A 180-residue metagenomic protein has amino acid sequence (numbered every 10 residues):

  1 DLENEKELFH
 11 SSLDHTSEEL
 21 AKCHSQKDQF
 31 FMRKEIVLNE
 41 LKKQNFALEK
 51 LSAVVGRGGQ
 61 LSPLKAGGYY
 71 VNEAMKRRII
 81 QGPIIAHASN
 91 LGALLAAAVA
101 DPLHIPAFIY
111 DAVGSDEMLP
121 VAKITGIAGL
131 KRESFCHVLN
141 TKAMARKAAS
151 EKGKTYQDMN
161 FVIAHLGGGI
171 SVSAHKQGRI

Functional and structural regions predicted by a protein language model:
D1-D28: Short glycine-rich, Thr/Ser-proximal phosphate-binding strand/loop in the N-terminal lobe of ATP-dependent enzymes
D1-H10, M159-I180: Gly/Thr-rich phosphate-binding beta-strand-loop-beta motif of the actin/hexokinase/Hsp70
N4-E7, A66-R78, V99, I105 (+2 more regions): A glycine- and small-aliphatic-rich helix-loop capping segment at beta-alpha/alpha-beta transitions that lines
M32-Q44, M144: Short, well-ordered amphipathic alpha-helical segments that serve as non-catalytic structural scaffolds within diverse
L41-A88, G114-T125: Short beta-strand-loop/turn "lid" adjacent to the catalytic site in phosphate-handling enzymes
F46-L48, A100-D101, E151-Q157, I163-G167 (+1 more regions): Solvent-exposed alpha-helices and their adjacent loops that cap or buttress functional pockets in soluble metabolic
A53-G56, P106-A112, Q157, V162-A164 (+1 more regions): General beta-strand structural signal in soluble alpha/beta enzymes
H87-A98, L119-G126, L130-R132, C136-F161: Conserved phosphate-binding catalytic cores of ATP/NTP-utilizing and phosphoryl-transfer enzymes
